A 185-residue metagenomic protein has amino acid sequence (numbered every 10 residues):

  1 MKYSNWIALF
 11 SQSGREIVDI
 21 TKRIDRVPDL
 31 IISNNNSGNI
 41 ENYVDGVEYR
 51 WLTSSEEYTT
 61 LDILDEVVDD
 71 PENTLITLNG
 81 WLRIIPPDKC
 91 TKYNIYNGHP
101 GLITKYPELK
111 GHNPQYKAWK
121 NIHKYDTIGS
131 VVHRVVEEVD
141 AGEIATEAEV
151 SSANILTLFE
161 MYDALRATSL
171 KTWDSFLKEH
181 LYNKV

Functional and structural regions predicted by a protein language model:
M1-V185: One-carbon transfer enzymes
